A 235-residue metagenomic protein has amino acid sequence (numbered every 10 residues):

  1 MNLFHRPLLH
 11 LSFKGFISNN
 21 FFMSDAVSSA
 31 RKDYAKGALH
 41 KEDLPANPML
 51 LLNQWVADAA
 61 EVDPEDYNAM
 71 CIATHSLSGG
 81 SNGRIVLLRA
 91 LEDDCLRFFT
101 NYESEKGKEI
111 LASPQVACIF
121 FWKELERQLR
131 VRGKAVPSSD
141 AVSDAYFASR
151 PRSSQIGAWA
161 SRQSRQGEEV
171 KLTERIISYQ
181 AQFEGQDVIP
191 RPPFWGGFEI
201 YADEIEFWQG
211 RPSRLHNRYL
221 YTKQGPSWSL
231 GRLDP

Functional and structural regions predicted by a protein language model:
M1-F22: N-terminal amphipathic/basic-hydrophobic helices that include classical n-h-c signal peptides and signal-anchor
N19-P235: Binding-site signature for planar aromatic cofactors or substrates
